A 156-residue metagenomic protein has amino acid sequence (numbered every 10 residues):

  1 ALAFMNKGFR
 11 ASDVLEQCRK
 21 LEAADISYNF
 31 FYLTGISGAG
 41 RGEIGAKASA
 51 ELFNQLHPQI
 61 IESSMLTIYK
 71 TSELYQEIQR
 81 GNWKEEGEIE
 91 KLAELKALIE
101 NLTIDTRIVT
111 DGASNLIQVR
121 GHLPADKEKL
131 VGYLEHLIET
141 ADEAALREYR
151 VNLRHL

Functional and structural regions predicted by a protein language model:
A1-D25, G35-L56, Q76-E90: Conserved non-cysteine loop/helix-boundary elements of the Radical SAM core domain that shape
T34-A39, T67-T71: Short, catalytically relevant binding-site loops at active-site mouths
E51-L156: Auxiliary Fe-S-binding modules of radical SAM enzymes
